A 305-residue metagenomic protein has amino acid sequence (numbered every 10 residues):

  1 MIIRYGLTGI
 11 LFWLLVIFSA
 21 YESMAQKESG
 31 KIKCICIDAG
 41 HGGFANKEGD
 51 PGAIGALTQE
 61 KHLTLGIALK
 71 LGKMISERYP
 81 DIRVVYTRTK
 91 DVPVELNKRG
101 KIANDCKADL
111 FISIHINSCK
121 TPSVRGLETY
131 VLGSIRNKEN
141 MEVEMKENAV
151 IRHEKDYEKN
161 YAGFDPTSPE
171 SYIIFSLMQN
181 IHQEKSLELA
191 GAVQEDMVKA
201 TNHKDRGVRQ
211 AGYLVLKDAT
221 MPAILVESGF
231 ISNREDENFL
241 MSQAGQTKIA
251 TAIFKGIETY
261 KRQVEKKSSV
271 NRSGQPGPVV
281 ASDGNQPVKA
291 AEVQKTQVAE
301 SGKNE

Functional and structural regions predicted by a protein language model:
M1-I3: N-terminal secretory signal peptides that target proteins for export/translocation
G6-S19: Bacterial N-terminal signal peptides
W13, V124-R125, K138, A219-M221: Short, solvent-exposed loop/turn segments at the edges of secondary structure
Y21-A25: Sec/Tat signal peptide C-region and signal peptidase I cleavage site
Q26-F164, Q179-Q183, L187-G191, T247 (+4 more regions): Catalytic-core regions of hydrolytic enzymes
T58, N117, S171-R272: Active-site-adjacent mobile loop/cap segments within catalytic or ligand-binding domains
Y161-P169, L225: Flexible hinge/switch segments at interdomain interfaces of large molecular machines
P287-E305: Long, low-complexity, intrinsically disordered segments
